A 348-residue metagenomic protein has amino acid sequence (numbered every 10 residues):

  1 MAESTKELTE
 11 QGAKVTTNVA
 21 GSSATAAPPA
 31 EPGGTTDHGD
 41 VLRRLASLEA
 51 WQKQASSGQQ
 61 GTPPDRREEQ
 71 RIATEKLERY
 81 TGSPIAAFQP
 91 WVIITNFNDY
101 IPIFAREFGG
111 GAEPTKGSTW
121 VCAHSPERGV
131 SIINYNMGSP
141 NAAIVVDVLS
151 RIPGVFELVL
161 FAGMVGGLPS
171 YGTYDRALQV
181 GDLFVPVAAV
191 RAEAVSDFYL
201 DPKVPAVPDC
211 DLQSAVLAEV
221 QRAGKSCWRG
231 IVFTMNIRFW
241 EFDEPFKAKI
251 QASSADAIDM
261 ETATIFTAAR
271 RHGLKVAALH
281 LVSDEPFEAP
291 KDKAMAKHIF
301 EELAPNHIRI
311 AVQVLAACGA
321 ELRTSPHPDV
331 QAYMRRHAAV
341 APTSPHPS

Functional and structural regions predicted by a protein language model:
M1-G21: N-terminal acidic, proline/glycine-rich, low-complexity intrinsically disordered segments
L45, W51-S214: Metabolite-binding pocket within alpha/beta catalytic cores that recognizes anionic/polar moieties
F97, G166, A189, F233-F239 (+3 more regions): Glycine-rich beta-alpha junction loops
K203-S253: Active-site rim beta-loop-alpha module in soluble metabolic enzymes
A215-A223, A268, I310-E321: Generic non-transmembrane alpha-helical segments
E244-E285: A C-terminal functional module that forms or caps the active site or interfaces directly with catalytic machinery
P286-P345: His/Asp/Glu-rich mid-to-C-terminal helical/loop segments that flank catalytic regions of hydrolases
